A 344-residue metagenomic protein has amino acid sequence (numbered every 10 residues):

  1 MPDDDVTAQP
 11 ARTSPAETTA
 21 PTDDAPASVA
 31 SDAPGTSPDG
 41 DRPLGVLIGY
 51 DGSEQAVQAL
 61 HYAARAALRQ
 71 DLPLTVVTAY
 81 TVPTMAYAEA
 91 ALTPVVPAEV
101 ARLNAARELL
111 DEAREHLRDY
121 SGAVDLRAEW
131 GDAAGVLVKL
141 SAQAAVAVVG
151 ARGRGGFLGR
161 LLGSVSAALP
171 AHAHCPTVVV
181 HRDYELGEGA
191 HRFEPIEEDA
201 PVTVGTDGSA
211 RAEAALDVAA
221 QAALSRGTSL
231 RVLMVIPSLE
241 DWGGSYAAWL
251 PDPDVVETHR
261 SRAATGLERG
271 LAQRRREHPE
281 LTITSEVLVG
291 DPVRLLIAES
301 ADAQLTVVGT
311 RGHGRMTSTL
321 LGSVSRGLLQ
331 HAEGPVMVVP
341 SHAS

Functional and structural regions predicted by a protein language model:
M1-R42, Q55, P97, E115-A147 (+4 more regions): Structural beta-alpha unit
P2-T13, T18-P94, E197-P253, R275 (+1 more regions): Small/aliphatic-rich secondary-structure junction motif
T75-V77, D125-E129, V178, R231-L233 (+2 more regions): General small-molecule cofactor/ligand-binding pocket signal
P94-E108, P251-A263: A short acidic, glycine-rich active-site loop that binds or catalyzes chemistry on phosphate/adenosine moieties
V148-A151, T177-R182, V336-P340: Short beta-strand elements of ligand-binding domains
V149-H172, D199, L305-H331: Glycine-rich, Arg-bearing micro-motifs that act as flexible, cationic patches
S166-E188: Short, structured interface segments
V232, R260-L267, A303-L305, T310-G312: Conserved N-terminal glycine/acidic-rich loop preference
